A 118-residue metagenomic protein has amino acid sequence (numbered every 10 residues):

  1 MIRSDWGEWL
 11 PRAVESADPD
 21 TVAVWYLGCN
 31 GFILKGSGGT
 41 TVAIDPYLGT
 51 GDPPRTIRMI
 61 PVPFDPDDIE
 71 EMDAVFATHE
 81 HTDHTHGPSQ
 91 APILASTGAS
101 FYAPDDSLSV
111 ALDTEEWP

Functional and structural regions predicted by a protein language model:
I2-P19, A103-P118: Metallo-beta-lactamase
W9-E15, I33, S37-A77, P88-P92: Pre-active-site segment of Zn-dependent metallo-hydrolases
P19-W25: Short, hydrophobic/aromatic-rich segments at coil-to-beta transitions
C29-G31: Short hydrophobic/aromatic beta-strand or adjacent loop that forms the aromatic wall/cage of a ligand/substrate-binding
P63-P118: Active-site HxH/HxHxD metal-binding segment of metal-dependent hydrolases
